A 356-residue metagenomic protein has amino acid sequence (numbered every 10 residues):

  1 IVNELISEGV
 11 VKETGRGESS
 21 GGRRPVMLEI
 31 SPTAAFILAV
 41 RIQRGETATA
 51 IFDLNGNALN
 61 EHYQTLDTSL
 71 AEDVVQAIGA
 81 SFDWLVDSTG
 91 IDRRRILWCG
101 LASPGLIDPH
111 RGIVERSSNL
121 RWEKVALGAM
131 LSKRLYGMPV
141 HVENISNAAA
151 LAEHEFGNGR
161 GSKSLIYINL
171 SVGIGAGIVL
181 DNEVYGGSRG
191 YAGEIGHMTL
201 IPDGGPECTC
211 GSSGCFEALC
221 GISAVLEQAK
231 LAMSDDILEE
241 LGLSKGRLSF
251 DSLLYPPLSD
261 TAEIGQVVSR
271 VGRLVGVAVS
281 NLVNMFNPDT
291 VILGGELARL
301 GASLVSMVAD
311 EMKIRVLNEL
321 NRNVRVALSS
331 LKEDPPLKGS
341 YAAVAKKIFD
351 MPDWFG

Functional and structural regions predicted by a protein language model:
I1-T14, S19-T65, S69-R95, P202 (+1 more regions): ATP-binding/phosphotransfer module of carbohydrate and carboxylate kinases, centering on a glycine-rich
G17, P104-L106, S171-G173, L297: Short glycine-rich anion-binding loops that position phosphate/pyrophosphate groups of nucleotides and phosphorylated
I37-R41, I96-G100, L165-N169, G175-G177: Short glycine-aspartate micro-motif
D53, P109, V179: Short, acidic, Ser/Thr-enriched surface-loop or helix-capping motifs
A58, H62-S164, A302-I314: Glycine-rich phosphate-binding loop and adjoining helix at the ATP-binding site of ATP-dependent phosphoryl-transfer
E61-Y63, S69-V74, E123, M130-S146 (+1 more regions): Glycine/GP-enriched mid-protein hinge/lid loop-to-helix segment characteristic of carbohydrate kinases
